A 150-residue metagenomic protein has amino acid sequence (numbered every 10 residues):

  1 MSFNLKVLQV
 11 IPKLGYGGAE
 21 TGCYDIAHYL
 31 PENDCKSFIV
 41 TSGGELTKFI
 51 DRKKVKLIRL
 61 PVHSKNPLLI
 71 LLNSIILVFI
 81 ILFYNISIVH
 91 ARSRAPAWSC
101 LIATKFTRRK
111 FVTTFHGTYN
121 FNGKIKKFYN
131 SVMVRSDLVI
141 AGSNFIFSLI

Functional and structural regions predicted by a protein language model:
M1-I150: Membrane-interface segments of envelope glycosyltransferases acting on lipid-linked substrates or membrane lipids
